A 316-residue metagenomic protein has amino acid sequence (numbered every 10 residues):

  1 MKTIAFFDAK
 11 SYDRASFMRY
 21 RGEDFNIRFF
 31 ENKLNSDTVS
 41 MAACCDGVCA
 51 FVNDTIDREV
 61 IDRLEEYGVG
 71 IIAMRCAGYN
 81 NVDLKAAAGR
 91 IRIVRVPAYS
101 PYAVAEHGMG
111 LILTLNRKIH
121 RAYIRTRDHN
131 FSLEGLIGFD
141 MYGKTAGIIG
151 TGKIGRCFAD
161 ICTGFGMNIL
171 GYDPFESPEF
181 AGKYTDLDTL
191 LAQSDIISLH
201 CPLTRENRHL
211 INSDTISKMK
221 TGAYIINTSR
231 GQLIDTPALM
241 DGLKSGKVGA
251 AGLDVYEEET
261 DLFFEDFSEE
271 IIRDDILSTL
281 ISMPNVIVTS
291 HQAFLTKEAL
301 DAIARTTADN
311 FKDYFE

Functional and structural regions predicted by a protein language model:
M1-V94, N212: An N-terminal-biased, well-structured beta-alpha scaffold segment characteristic of Rossmann-like dinucleotide-binding
A42-G47, Y67-V69, A192-I197, K220-A223: Short acidic/histidine-rich motifs immediately flanking catalytic phosphotransfer sites in two-component signaling
V52-N53, D195, C201-L203, S229-R230 (+1 more regions): Short glycine-/small-residue-rich Rossmann-like dinucleotide-binding loops
E66-I71, G89-I91, M167, T221-A223 (+1 more regions): A short helix->loop->beta-strand "cap" motif at the edges of active sites that frequently abuts
I91-T145, C157-D160, Y172: Phosphate-binding beta-alpha-beta segment of Rossmann-like dinucleotide-binding domains, i.e., the NAD(P)
E134-T221: Rossmann-like dinucleotide/phosphate-binding beta-alpha-beta segment
G222, G231-E316: Rossmann-like dinucleotide-binding domain for NAD(H)/NADP(H)
I226: Glycine-rich nucleotide-phosphate-binding loops and adjacent flexible coil segments
